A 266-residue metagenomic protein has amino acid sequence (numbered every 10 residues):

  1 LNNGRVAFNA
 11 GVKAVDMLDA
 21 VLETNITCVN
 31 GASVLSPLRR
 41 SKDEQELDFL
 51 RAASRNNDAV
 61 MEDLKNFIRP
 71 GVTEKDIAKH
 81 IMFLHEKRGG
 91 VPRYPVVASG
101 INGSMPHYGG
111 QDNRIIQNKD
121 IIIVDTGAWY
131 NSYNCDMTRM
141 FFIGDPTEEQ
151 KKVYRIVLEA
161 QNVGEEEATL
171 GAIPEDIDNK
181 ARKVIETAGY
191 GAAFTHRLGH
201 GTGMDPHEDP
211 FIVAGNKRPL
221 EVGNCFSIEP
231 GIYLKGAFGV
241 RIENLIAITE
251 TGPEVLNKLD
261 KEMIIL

Functional and structural regions predicted by a protein language model:
L1-L266: Active-site neighborhoods and metal-handling regions in enzymes and metal-associated proteins
